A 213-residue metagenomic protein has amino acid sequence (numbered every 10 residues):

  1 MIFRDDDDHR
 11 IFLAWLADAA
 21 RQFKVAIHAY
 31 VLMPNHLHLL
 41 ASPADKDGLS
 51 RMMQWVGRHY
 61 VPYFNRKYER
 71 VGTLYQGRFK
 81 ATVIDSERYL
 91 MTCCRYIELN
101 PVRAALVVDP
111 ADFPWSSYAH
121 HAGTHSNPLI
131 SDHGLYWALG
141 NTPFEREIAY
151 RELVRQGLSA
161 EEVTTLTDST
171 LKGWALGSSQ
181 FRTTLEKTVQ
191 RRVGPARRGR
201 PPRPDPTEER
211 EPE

Functional and structural regions predicted by a protein language model:
M1-A29, M33, P43-E213: Short Pro-Cys-Gly-centered "Cys-loop" motif that presents a nucleophilic cysteine in a tight turn
H38-L39: Amphipathic alpha-helical hairpins
